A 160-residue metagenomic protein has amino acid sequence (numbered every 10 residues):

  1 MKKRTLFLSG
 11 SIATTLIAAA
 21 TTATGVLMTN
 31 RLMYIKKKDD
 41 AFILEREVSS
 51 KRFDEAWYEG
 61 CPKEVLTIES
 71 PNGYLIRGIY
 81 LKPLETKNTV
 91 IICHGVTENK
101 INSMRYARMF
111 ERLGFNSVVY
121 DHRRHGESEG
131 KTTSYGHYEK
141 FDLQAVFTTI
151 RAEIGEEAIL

Functional and structural regions predicted by a protein language model:
K2-T14: Feature marks short, highly hydrophobic, charge-poor N-terminal signal-anchor/signal peptide-like helices that anchor
S11-E69: An N-terminal hydrophobic leader/cap segment in hydrolases
V65, P71-K82: A short loop-to-beta-strand scaffold at the N-terminal edge of the catalytic core in hydrolase folds
R77, H94-G95, H125: Histidine-centered divalent metal-coordination motifs
K87-G95: Short beta-strand element of the alpha/beta-hydrolase
V96-M109, H122: The serine-hydrolase catalytic nucleophile loop
N102, T133-I154, A158-L160: Alpha/beta-hydrolase active-site loop
F110-E129: Conserved alpha/beta-hydrolase
